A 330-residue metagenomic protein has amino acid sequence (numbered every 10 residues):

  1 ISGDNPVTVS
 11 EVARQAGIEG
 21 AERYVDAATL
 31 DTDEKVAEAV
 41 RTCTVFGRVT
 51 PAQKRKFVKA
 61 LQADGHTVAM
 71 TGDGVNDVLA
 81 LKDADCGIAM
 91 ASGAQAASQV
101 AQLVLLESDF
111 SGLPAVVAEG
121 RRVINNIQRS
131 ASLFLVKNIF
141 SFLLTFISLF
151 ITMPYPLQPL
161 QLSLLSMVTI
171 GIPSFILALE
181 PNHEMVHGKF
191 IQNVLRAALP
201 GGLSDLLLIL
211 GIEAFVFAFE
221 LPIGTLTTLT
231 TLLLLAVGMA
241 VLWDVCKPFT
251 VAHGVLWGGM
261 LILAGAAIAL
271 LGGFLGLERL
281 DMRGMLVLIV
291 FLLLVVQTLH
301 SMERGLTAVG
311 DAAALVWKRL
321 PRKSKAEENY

Functional and structural regions predicted by a protein language model:
I1-E11, T67-V68, M239: Substrate-recognition element of Asp-dependent hydrolases with the DxDx(T/V) motif
A16, G20-M70, G74, A84 (+2 more regions): Membrane-embedded transport module
L81: Basic, alpha-helical nucleic-acid-binding regions used in initiation and control of genome expression
Q161-L162, L275-I289: Loop-to-transmembrane alpha-helix initiation sites
P200-S204, R319-Y330: Cytosolic juxtamembrane regulatory segments of multi-pass membrane proteins
L235, G284-R304: Alpha-helical membrane-embedded segments
C246-K247, T298-S324: Membrane-interface capping segments at transmembrane-helix boundaries
